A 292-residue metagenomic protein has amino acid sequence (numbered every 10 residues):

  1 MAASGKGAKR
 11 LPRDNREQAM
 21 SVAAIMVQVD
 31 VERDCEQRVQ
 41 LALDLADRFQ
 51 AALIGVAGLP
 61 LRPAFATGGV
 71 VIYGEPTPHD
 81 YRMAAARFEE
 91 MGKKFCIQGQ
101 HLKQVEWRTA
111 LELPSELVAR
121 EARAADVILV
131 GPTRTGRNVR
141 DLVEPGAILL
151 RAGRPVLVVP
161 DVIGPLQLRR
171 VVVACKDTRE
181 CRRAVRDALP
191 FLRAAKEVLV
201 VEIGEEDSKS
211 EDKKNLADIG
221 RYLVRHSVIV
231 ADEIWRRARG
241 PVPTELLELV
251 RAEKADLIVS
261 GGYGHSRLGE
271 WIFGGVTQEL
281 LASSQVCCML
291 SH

Functional and structural regions predicted by a protein language model:
A2-E75, R151-R154, I163, Q167-W235 (+1 more regions): Small/aliphatic-rich secondary-structure junction motif
A2-M20, R48, P60, C96-I128 (+4 more regions): Structural beta-alpha unit
V27, I128-G131, V173, S260: Redox-cofactor binding/interface segments in oxidoreductases and associated redox assembly factors
A57-G58, P132, E202, G261-Y263 (+1 more regions): Short secondary-structure boundary segments
G74-E90: A short acidic, glycine-rich active-site loop that binds or catalyzes chemistry on phosphate/adenosine moieties
V105-V162: Hydrophobic alpha-helical segments and helix pairs
V130-A147, L168, S260-A282: Glycine-rich, Arg-bearing micro-motifs that act as flexible, cationic patches
Q285-H292: Short, flexible loop segments at boundaries between secondary-structure elements
